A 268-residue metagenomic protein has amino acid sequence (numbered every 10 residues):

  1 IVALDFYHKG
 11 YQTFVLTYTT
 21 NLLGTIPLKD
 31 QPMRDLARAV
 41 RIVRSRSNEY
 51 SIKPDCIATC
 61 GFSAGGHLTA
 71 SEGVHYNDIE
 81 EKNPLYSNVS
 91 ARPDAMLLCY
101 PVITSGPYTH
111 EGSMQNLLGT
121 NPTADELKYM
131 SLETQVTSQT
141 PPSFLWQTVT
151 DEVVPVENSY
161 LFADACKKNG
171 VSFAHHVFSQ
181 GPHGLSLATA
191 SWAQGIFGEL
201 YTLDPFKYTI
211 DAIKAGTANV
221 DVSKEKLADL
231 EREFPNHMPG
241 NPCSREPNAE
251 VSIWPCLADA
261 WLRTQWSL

Functional and structural regions predicted by a protein language model:
V2-A3, L16-P54: Catalytic nucleophile-loop/oxyanion-hole region of alpha/beta-hydrolase and closely related hydrolase-like folds
Y7-T17, A58, A95, A174: A fold-wide structural signal in alpha/beta-hydrolase
Q12, T17-L22, V102, G181: Short beta-to-alpha linker loops that shape the active-site pocket of alpha/beta-hydrolase fold enzymes
R38-S113, T120-L132: Primarily recognizes the serine-hydrolase "nucleophile elbow" in alpha/beta-hydrolase and SGNH/GDSL folds
T104-S105, T150-V154, H183-G184: Acidic catalytic loop of the alpha/beta-hydrolase fold
L132-T140: Conserved serine/cysteine hydrolase catalytic core
Q139, F144-Q147, D151: Short beta-strand/loop motif that positions the catalytic acidic residue of the alpha/beta-hydrolase fold
Y160-L268: C-terminal catalytic histidine-bearing segment of alpha/beta-hydrolase fold enzymes
